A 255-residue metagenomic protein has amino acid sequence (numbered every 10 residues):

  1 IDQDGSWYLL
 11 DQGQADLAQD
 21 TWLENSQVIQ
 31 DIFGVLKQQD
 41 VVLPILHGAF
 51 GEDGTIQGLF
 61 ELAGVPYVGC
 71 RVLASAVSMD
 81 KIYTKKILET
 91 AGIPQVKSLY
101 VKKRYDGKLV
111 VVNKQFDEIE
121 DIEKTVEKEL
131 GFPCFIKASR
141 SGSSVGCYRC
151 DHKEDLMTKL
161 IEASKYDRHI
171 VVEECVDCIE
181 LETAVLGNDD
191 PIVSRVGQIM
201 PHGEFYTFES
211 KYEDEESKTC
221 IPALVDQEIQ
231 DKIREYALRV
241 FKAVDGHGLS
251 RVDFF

Functional and structural regions predicted by a protein language model:
I1-L73, V77-Y83, T90, K102-D121: ATP-binding N-terminal substructure of ATP-dependent carboxylate-amine bond-forming enzymes
L36, V77-C178, D231: Active-site nucleotide/adenylate-binding loops and adjacent lid/helix of ATP-dependent enzymes
P66-C70, Q95, V193: Short hydrophobic/aromatic-enriched beta-strand-loop microsegments
T125, E162, Y236-A243: Amphipathic alpha-helical regulatory segments at dimerization interfaces that relay allosteric signals between sensory
Y148-E235: Phosphate-binding site of ATP-dependent enzymes
E174, T183-V185, F241-F255: Conserved metal-phosphate-binding beta-hairpin within the catalytic cores of diverse ATP-dependent phosphoryl-transfer
